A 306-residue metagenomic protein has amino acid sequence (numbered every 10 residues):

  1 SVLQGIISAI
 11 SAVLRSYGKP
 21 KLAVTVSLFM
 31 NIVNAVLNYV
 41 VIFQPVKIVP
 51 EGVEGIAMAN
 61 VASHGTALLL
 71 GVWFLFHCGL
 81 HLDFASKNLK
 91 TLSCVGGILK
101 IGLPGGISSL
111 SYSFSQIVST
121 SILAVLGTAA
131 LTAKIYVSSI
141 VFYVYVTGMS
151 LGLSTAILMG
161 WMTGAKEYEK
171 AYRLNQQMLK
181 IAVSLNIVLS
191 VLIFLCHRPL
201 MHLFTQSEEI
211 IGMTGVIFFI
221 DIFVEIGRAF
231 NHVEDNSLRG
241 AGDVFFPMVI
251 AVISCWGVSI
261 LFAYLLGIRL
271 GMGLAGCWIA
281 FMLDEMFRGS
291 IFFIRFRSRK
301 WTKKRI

Functional and structural regions predicted by a protein language model:
S1-R15, A23-N31, I56-G71, M149-G152 (+4 more regions): Short runs within selected transmembrane alpha-helices of multi-pass transporters and secretion channels
S1-V2, V33, V46-L103, M159-V224 (+1 more regions): Short alpha-helical transmembrane segments in multi-pass integral membrane proteins
Q4-A23, T120, K134-H197, R228-V252: Small-residue-rich hydrophobic transmembrane alpha-helices
A9, V36, V40, L70-W73 (+10 more regions): Transmembrane alpha-helix boundary/anchor motif
L14, K19, F29, V41 (+15 more regions): Hydrophobic/aromatic residues within transmembrane alpha-helices of membrane transport systems, especially the TMDs
K19-P20, G127, S207, D243-V244 (+1 more regions): Short loop-to-helix capping motifs
M30, S63-A67, G71, L75 (+2 more regions): Transmembrane helical elements of multi-pass membrane transporters/channels
V40-E51, L110-Y143, W161-M162, P199-E208 (+2 more regions): Helix-terminus/linker motif at the lipid-water interface of multi-pass membrane proteins
